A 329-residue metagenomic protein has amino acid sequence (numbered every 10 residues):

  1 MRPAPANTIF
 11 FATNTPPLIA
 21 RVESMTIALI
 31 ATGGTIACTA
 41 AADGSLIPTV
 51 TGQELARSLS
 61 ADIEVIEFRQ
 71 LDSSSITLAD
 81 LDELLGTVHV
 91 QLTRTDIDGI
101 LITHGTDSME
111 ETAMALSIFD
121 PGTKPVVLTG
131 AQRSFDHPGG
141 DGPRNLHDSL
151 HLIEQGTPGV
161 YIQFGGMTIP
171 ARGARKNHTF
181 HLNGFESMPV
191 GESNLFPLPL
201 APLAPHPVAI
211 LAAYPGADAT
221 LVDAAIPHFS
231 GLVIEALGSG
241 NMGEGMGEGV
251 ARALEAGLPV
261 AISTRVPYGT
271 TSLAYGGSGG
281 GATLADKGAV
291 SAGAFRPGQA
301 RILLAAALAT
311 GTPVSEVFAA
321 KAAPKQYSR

Functional and structural regions predicted by a protein language model:
M1-S24: N-terminal amphipathic/basic-hydrophobic helices that include classical n-h-c signal peptides and signal-anchor
V22-R329: Active-site histidine-anchored catalytic micro-motif
